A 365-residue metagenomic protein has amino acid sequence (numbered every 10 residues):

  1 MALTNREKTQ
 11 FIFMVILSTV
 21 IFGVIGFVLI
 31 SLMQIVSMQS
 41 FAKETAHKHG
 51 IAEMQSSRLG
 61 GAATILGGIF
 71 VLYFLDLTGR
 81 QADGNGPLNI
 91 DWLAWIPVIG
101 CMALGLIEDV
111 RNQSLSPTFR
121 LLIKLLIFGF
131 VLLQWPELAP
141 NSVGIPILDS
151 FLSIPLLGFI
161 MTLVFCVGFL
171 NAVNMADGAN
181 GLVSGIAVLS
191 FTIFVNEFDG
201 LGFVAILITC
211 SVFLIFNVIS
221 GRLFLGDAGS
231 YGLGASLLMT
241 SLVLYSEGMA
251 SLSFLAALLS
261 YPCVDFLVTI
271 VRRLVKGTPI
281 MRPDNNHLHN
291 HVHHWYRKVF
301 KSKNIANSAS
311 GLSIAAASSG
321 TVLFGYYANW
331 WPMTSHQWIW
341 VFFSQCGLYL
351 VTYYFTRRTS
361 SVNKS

Functional and structural regions predicted by a protein language model:
A2-T4: Short, Lys/Arg-rich, polar N-terminal cytosolic tail immediately upstream of the first transmembrane signal-anchor
K8-V264: "…together with the soluble PPM/PP2C metallo-phosphatase catalytic core" -> "…together with the soluble PPM/PP2C
L32-S57, N112, V268-I305: Cytosolic, membrane-interface loops and tails of multi-pass inner-membrane proteins
S56-I65, N304-A317: Select subsegments of transmembrane alpha-helices in polytopic membrane proteins, especially boundary-proximal
Y73-L75, I314-W330: Alpha-helical transmembrane segments and their membrane-interface junctions in multi-pass membrane proteins
C101-E108, P332-S365: Alpha-helical transmembrane segments and their immediate juxtamembrane interface regions
G248-A256, V322-G325, M333-F342: Structural signal for the N-terminal portions of transmembrane helices and their immediately preceding loop/interface
